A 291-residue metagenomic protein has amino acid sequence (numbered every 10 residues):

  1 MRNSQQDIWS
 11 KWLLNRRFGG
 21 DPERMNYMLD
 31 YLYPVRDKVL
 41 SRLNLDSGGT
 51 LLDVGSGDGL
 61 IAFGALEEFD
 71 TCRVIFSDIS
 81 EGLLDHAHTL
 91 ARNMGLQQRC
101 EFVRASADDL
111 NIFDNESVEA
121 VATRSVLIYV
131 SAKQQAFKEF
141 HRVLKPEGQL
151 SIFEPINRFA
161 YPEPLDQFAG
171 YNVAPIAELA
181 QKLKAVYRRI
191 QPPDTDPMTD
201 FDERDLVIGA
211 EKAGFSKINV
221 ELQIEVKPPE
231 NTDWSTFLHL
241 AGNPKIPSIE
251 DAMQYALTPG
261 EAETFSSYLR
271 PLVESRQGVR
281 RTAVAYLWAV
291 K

Functional and structural regions predicted by a protein language model:
M1-D46, L60-G64, E68, L83-H86 (+1 more regions): Conserved class I S-adenosyl-L-methionine
N3-S10, L14-R24, K217-R276: C-terminal helical/coil "lid" or tail adjacent to the Rossmann-like core of SAM-dependent
T50-V54, D58-D109: Class I SAM-dependent methyltransferase SAM/SAH-binding core
N111-A120: A short acidic, Gly/Pro-enriched loop at the edge of an enzyme's catalytic core that lines a small-molecule cofactor
E119-K133, I156: A short SAM/SAH-binding and catalytic strip from SAM-dependent methyltransferases
Q134-Q149: A short glycine-rich, Lys/Arg-flanked "PGG" loop and its adjoining helix->strand segment in the class I
Q149-Q181, W234: Conserved class I S-adenosyl-L-methionine
M198-A213: Short alpha-helix
